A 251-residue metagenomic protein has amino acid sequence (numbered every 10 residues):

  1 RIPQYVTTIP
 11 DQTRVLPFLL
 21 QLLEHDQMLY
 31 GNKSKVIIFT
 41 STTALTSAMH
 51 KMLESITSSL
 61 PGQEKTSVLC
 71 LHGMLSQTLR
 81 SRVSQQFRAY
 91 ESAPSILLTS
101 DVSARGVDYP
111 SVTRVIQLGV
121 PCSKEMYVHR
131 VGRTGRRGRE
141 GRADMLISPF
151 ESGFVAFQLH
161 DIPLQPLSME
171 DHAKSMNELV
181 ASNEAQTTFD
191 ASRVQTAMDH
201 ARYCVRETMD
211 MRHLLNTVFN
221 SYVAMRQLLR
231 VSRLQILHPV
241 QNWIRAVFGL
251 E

Functional and structural regions predicted by a protein language model:
R1, H25-N32, S59-E64, Q86-S92 (+2 more regions): Conserved catalytic network of the ASCE P-loop NTPase/AAA+ motor domain
R1-S59, Y203, T217-Y222: Conserved interdomain hinge at the start of the Helicase C-terminal
Q12-T13, T42-T46, L75-Q77, V102-R105 (+3 more regions): Conserved nucleotide-binding/hydrolysis micro-motifs of P-loop NTPases
T46-A104: Conserved helicase ATPase core of P-loop NTP-dependent helicases/translocases
T46-S47, K51, L69, L179-E251: Non-catalytic terminal extensions of ATP-dependent helicases
R105-V120, G141-L146: A short beta-strand element within the Helicase C-terminal
M126-V180: Conserved segment of the helicase C-terminal RecA-like domain
